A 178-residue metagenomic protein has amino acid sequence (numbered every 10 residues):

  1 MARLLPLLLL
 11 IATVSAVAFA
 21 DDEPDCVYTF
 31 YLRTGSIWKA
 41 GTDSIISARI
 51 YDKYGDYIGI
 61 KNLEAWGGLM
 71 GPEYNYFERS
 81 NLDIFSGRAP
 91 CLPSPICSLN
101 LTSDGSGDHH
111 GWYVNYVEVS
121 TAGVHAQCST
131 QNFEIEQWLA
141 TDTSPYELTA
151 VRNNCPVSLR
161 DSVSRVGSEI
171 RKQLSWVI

Functional and structural regions predicted by a protein language model:
A2-I178: Regulatory, non-catalytic segments
